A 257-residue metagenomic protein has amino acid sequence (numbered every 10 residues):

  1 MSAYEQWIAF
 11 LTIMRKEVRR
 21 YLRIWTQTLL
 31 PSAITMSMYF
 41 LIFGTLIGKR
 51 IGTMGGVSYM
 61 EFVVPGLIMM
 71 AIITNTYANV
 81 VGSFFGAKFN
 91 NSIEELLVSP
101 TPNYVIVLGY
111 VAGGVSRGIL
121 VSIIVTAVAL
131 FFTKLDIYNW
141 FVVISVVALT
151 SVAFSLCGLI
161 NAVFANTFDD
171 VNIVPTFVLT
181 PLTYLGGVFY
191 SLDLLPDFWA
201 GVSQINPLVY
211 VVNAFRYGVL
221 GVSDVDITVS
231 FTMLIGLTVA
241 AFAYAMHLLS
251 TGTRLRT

Functional and structural regions predicted by a protein language model:
M1-F141, S145-T257: Hydrophobic transmembrane alpha-helices and immediately adjacent juxtamembrane helices of multi-pass inner-membrane
